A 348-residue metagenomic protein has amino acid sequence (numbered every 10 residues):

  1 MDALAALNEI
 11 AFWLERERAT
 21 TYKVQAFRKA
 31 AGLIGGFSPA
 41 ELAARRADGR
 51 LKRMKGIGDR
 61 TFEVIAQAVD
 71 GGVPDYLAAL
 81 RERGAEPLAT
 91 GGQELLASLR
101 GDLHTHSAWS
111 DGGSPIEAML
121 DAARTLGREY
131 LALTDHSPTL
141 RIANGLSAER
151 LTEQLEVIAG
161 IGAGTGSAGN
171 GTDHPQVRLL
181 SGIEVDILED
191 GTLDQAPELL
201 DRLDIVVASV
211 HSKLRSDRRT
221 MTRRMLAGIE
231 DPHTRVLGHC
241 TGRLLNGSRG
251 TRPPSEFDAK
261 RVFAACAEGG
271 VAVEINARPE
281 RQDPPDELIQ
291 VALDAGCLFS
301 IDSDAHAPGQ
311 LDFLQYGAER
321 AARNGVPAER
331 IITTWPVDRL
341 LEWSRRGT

Functional and structural regions predicted by a protein language model:
M1-E94: Long, highly charged, low-complexity intrinsically disordered interaction regions that mediate electrostatic DNA/RNA
I57, L103, T134, G238 (+1 more regions): Single, functionally critical "micro-switch" positions that shape active/binding sites and transmembrane helices
P74, A78-L99, I116-D121, G127 (+4 more regions): Charged catalytic cores and adjacent phosphate/nucleic-acid-binding surfaces used for phosphate/nucleic-acid chemistry
L103-A108, Y130-H136: Ser/Thr-glycine-rich phosphate-binding loops at phosphate-binding pockets of nucleotides, nucleotide cofactors
S107, V185-I187: Hydrophobic pocket-lining residues within nucleotide cofactor-binding pockets
A132-L133, G182-V185: Core AdoMet radical
